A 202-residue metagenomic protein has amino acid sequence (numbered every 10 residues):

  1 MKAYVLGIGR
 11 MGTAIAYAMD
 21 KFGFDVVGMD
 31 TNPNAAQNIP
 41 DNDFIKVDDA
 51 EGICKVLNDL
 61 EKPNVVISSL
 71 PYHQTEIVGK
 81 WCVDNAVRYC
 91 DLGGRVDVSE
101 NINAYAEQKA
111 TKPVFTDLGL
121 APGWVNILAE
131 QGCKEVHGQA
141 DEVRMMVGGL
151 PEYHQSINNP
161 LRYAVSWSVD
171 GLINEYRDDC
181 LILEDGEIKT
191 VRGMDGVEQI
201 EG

Functional and structural regions predicted by a protein language model:
L6, K134-G202: Active-site-lining helix/loop region of Rossmann-like oxidoreductase modules
M11: Hydrophobic/small residue at the entry helix of a nucleotide-binding pocket
M19: Aromatic pocket-lining residues of Rossmann-like dinucleotide-binding sites
D25-V27: Short beta-strand element of Class I
N32-A35, V96: Helix N-cap at the beta1-alpha1 junction of Rossmann-like dinucleotide-binding domains, i.e., the first residues
D48-E61, Q74: Conserved Rossmann-fold cofactor-binding substructure of NAD(P)-dependent oxidoreductases
P71, W81-S99: ADP-ribose/adenylate-binding Rossmann-like module
L92-T116: Rossmann-fold NAD(P)-binding glycine/threonine-rich loop
